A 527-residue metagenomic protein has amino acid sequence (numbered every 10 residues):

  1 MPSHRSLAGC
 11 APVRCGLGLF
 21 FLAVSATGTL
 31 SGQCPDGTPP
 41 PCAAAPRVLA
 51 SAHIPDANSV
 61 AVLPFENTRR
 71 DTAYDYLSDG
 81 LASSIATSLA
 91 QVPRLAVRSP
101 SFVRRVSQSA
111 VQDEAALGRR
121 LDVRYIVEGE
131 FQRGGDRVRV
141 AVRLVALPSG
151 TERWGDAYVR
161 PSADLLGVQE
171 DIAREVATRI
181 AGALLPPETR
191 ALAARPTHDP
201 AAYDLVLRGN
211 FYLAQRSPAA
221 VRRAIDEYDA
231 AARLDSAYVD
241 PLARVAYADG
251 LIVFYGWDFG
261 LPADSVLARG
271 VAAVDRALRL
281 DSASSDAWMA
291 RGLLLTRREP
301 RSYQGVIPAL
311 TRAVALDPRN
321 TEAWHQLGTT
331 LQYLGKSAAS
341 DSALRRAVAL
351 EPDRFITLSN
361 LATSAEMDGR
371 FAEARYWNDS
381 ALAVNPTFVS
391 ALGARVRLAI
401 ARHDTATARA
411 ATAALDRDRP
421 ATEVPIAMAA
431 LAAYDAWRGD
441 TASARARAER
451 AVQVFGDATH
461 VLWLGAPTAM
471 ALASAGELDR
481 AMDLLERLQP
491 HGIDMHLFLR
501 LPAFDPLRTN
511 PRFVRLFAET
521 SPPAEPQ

Functional and structural regions predicted by a protein language model:
M1-P12: N-terminal secretory signal peptides that target proteins for export/translocation
R14-T29: Bacterial N-terminal signal peptides
G32-L398, D404-P420, S443, P502: Acidic, proline/glycine-rich low-complexity intrinsically disordered segments
A246-A248, V396-I400, A427-A429, A433 (+2 more regions): TPR/TPR-like alpha-solenoid helical repeat scaffolds
A290-R297, E322, T329-Q332, T363 (+3 more regions): Alpha-helical adaptor scaffolds
A349, S380-N385, A414-T422, R450-T459 (+2 more regions): Solenoid-like repeat scaffolds
V461-Q489: Sterile Alpha Motif
D483-Q527: C-terminal non-catalytic interaction modules
